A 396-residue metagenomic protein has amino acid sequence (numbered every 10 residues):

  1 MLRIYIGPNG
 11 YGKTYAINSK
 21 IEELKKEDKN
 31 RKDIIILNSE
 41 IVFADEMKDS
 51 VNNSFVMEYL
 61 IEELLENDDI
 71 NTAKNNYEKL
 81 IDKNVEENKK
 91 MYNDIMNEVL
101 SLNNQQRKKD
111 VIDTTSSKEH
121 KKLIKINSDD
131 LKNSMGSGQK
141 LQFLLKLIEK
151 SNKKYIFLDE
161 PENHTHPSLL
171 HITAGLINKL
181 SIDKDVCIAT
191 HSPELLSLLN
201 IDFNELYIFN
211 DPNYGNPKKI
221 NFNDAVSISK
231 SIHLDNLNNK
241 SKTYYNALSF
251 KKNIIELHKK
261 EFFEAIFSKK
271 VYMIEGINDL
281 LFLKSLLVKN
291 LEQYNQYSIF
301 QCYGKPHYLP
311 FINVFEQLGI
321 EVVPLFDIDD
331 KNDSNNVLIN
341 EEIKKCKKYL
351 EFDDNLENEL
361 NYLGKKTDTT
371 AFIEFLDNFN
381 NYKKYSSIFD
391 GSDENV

Functional and structural regions predicted by a protein language model:
M1-Y5, G10-G12, I17-E23, L123-E256 (+2 more regions): Switch/communication elements of ASCE P-loop NTPase nucleotide-binding domains
L2-G7, Y11, N18-D28, D33-L37 (+8 more regions): Acidic, Mg2+-coordinating catalytic modules of nucleic-acid enzymes
E22, D94-L102, K179, K289: A generic structural signal for well-ordered alpha-helical segments enriched in polar/charged residues
E22-K25, V42, I61-E66, I182 (+3 more regions): Non-catalytic alpha-helical coupling and interface elements of nucleotide-dependent molecular machines and regulators
K29, S116-K118, D159, N178 (+4 more regions): A generic structural signal for short, solvent-exposed coil/turn residues that cap or connect secondary-structure
M47-L60, N216-I220, K365-T370: Short, polar loop/linker segments at the starts of domains and inter-domain junctions
S54-Y155: Extended helical coiled-coil dimerization/tether regions that scaffold and oligomerize large DNA-maintenance assemblies
E63-E86, I220-N223, S231-L234, K345 (+2 more regions): Charged, low-complexity surface segments at secondary-structure and domain boundaries
